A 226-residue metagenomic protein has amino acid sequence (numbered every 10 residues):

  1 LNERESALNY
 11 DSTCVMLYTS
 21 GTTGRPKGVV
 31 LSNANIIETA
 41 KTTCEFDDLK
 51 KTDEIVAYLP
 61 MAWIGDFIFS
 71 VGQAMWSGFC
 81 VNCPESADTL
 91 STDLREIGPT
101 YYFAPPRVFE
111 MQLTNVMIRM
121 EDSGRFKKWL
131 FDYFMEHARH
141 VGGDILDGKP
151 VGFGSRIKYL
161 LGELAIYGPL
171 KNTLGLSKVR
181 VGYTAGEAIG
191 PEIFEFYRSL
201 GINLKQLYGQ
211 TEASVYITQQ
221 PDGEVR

Functional and structural regions predicted by a protein language model:
L1-Y18, R25, D48-E54: Conserved pre-ATP/AMP-binding loop-to-beta segment of ANL
N2-E5, S91, K171: Short hydrophobic/charged patches on amphipathic alpha-helices used for structural packing and interfaces
T13, T19-T22, I55, P60 (+4 more regions): Conserved S/T- and glycine-rich ATP-binding loop of Class I adenylate-forming
C14-A40: Conserved AMP-binding A3 loop
Y18, Q73, D93, F196 (+1 more regions): Hydrophobic/aromatic ligand-binding patch that stacks against planar heteroaromatic rings of cofactors or nucleotides
I37-E54, M61-Y167, K178, N203: Conserved AMP-binding/adenylation subdomain of ANL enzymes
N82, S155-I157, L174, K178-A185 (+1 more regions): Conserved ATP-binding loop and adjacent catalytic segment of the adenylate-forming AMP-binding
